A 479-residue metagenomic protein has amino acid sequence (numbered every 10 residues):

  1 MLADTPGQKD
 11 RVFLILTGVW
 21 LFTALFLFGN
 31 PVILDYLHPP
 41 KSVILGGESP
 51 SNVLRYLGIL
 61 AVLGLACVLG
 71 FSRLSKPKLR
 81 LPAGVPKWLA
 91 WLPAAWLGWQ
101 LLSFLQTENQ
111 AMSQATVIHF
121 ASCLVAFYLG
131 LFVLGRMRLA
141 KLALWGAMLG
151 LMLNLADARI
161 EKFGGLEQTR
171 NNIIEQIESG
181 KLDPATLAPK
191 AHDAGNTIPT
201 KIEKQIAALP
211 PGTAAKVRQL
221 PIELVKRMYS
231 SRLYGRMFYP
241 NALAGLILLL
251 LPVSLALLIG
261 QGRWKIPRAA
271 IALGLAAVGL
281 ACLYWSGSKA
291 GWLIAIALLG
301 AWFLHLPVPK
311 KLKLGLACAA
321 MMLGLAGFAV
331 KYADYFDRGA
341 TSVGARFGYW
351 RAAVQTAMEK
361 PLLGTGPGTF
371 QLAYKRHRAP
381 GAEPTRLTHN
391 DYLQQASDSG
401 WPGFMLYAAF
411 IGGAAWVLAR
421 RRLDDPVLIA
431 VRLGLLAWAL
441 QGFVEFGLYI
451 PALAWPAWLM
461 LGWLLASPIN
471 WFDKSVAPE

Functional and structural regions predicted by a protein language model:
L2-A3, D473-E479: Short, charged juxtamembrane terminal tails flanking transmembrane helices
L2-P31, R55-R73, P86-L105, Q110 (+4 more regions): Alpha-helical transmembrane segments of multi-pass inner-membrane proteins
I33-S51, P221-R236, G344, G348 (+1 more regions): Juxtamembrane membrane-water interface segments that cap and precede transmembrane helices
H38-L57, P82-P86, S113: Interfacial loop-to-helix junctions that mark the boundaries of transmembrane helices in multi-pass membrane
F71-L81: Cytoplasmic membrane-interface regions of multi-pass membrane proteins
F104-L105, K360, H377, G381: A short secondary-structure junction motif
Q176-E178, A215-Q219, T341-K360: Extracytoplasmic loop-helix module adjacent to an early transmembrane segment
K201-P210, G348-A353, L363-A379, D391-Q395: Glycine- and aromatic-enriched periplasmic loops at the membrane-periplasm interface of multi-pass inner-membrane
